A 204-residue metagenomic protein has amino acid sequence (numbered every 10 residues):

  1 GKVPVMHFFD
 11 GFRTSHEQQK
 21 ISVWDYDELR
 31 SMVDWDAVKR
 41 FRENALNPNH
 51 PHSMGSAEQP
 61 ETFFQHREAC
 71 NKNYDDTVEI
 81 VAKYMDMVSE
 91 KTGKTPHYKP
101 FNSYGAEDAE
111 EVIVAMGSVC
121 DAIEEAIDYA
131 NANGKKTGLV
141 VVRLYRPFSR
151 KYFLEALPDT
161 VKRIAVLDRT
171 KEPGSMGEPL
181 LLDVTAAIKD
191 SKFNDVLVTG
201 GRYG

Functional and structural regions predicted by a protein language model:
G1-P4, E107-E111, N133-K136, D159-R163 (+1 more regions): Short coil/turn connectors at secondary-structure junctions
V5-S103: Conformationally flexible catalytic loops at phosphate/diphosphate-handling active centers
H7-F9, L139-V140, V166, V198-G200: General beta-strand structural signal in soluble alpha/beta enzymes
F12-T14, M116-A122, K171-E178, G204: Gly/Ser/Thr-rich loops at beta-strand to alpha-helix junctions that form or flank small-molecule/cofactor-binding
H16-V23, E124-A126, Y152, S175-P179: Short acidic, glycine/serine/threonine-rich loops at helix termini
I80-Y98, A115-I123, R143-R150: A general structural motif
P100, E107-K135, F148-E155: Redox- and metal-dependent alpha/beta enzyme cores, enriched for Fe-S-associated oxidoreductases and cofactor-handling
R163-G204: Peripheral docking tails and interdomain loops at the edges of cofactor- or intermediate-handling domains
